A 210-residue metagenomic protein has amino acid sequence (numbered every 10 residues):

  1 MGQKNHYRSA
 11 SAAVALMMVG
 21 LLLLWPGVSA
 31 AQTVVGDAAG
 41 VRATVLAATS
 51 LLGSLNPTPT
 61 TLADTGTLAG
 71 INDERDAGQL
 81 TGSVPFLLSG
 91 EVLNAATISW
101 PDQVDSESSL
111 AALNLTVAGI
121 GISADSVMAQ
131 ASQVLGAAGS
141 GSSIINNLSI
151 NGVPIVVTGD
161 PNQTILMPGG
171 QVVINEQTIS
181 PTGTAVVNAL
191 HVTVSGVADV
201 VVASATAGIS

Functional and structural regions predicted by a protein language model:
M1-K4, A30: Intrinsically disordered, low-complexity regions enriched for glutamine and histidine
Q3-V14: Bacterial N-terminal signal peptides that target proteins for export
S11-A12, M18, A137: Short, well-ordered helical secondary-structure segments
L16-M17, V92: Alpha-helical protein-protein interaction elements
M17-L23: Hydrophobic core
A30-S210: Extended, solvent-exposed, non-transmembrane regions
